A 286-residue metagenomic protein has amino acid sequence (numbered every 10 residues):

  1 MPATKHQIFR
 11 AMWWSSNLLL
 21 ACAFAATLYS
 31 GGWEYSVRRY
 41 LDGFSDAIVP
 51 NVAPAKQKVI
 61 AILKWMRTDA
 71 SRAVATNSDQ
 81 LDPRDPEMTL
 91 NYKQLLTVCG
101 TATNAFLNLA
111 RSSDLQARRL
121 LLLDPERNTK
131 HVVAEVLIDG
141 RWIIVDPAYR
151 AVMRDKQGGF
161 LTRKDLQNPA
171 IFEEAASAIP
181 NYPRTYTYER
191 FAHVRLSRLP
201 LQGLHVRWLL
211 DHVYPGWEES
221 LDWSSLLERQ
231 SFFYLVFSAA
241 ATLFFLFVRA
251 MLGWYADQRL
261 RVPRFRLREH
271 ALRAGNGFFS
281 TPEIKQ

Functional and structural regions predicted by a protein language model:
F9-W13, S220-T242: Juxtamembrane/start-of-transmembrane alpha-helix segments at the extracytoplasmic/lumenal side of membrane anchors
W13-S30, A240-R249: Hydrophobic membrane-insertion alpha-helices, especially the h-region of bacterial N-terminal signal peptides
Y29-T97: Secondary-structure boundary elements
I48-A55, V59, A73-V74, V262-Q286: Solvent-exposed, low-complexity, intrinsically disordered, charge-rich segments adjacent to transmembrane helices
P83-R119: Short N-terminal edge-element motif at the start of the domain
N104-E173: Hydrophobic/aromatic-rich core segments of domains that either
Y149-S220: Extracytoplasmic/lumenal ectodomains and periplasmic regions of secretory and membrane proteins
L243-A271: Juxtamembrane interface at the cytosolic side of transmembrane helices
